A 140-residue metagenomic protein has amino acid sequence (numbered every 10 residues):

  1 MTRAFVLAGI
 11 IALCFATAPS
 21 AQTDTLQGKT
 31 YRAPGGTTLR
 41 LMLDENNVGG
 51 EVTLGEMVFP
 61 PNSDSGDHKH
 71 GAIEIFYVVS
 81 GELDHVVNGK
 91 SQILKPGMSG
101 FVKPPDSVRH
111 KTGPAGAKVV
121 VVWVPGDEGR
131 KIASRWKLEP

Functional and structural regions predicted by a protein language model:
M1-L7: Bacterial N-terminal signal peptides that target proteins for export
L13-E51, K131-P140: A short, N-terminal "cap"/entry segment at the start of jelly-roll beta-barrel domains of the cupin/DSBH fold
T53-H70: Conserved short histidine dyad/triad with adjacent acidic residue
H68-H70, H85, S107-H110: Histidine-centered active-site/metal-ligand motif
G71-L83, N88: Glycine- and acidic-residue-biased ligand/ion/polar-headgroup-sensing regions
K90-P105: Short acidic-glycine-tyrosine-enriched beta hairpin
P104-G129: Ligand-binding loop in jelly-roll beta-barrel domains
